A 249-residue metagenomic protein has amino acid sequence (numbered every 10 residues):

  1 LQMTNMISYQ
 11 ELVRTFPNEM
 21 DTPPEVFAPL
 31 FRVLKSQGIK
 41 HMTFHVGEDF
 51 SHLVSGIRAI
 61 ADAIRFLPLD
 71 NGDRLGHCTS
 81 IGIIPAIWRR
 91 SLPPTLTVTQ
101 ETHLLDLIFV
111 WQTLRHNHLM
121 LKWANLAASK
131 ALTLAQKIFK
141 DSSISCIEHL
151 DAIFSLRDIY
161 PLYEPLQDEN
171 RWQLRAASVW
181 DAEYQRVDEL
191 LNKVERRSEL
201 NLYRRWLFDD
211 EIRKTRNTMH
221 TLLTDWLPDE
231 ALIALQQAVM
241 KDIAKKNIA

Functional and structural regions predicted by a protein language model:
L1-A249: Extended, charged catalytic domains and RNA/DNA-binding interfaces, predominantly in divalent-metal-using enzymes
